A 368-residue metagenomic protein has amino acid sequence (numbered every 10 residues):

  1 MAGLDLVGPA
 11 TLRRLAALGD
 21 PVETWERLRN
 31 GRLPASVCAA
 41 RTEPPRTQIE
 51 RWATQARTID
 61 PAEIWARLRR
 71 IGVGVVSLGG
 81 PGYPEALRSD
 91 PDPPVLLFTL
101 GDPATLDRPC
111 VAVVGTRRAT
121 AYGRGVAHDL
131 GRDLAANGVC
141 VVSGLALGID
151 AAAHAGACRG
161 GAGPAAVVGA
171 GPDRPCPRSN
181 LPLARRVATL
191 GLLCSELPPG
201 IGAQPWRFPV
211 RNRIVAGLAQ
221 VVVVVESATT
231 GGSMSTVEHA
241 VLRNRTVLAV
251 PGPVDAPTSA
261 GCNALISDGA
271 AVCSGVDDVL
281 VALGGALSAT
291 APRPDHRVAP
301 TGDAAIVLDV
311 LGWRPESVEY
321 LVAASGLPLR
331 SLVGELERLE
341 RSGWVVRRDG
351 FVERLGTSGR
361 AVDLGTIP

Functional and structural regions predicted by a protein language model:
M1-D92: N-terminal positively charged helical leader segments and presequences
L6, A66, I71-P368: Glycine-biased, small-residue-rich flexible motifs in mid-sequence functional cores and linkers
